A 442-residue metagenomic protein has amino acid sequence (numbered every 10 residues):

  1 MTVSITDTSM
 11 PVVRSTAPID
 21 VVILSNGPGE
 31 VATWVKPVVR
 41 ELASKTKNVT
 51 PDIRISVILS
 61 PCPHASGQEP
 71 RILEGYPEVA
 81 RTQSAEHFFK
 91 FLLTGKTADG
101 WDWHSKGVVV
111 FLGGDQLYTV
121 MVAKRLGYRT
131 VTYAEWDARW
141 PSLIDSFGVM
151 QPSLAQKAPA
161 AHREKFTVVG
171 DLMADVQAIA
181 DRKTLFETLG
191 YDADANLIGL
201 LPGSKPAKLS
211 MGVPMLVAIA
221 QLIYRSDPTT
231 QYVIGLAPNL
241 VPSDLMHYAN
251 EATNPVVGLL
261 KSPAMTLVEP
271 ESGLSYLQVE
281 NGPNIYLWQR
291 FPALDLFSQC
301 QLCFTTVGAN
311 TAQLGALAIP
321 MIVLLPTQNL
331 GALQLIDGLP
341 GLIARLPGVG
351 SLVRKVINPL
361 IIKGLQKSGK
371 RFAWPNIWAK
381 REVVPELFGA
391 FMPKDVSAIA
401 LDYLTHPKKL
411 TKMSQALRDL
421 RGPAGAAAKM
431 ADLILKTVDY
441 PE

Functional and structural regions predicted by a protein language model:
T2-E442: Nucleotide-activated sugar donor-binding and catalytic core shared by glycosyltransferases and related lipid-linked
